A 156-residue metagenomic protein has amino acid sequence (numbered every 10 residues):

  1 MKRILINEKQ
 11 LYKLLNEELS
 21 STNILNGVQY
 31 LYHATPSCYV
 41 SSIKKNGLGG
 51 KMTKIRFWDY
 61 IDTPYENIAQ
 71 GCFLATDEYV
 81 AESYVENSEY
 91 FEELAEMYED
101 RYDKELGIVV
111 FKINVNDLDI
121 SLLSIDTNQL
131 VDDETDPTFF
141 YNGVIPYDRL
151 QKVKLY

Functional and structural regions predicted by a protein language model:
M1-L19: Protein-protein interaction and targeting regions used for scaffolding, dimerization, and localization
R3, V28-L31, V110: A residue-level signal for beta-strand positions that form part of recognition/binding surfaces within mature
N16-Q70: ADP-ribose/NAD+-binding catalytic cleft of ART/PARP-like enzymes
E17, E89-Y90: Intrinsically disordered, low-complexity segments used as extracellular stalks/linkers and nuclear/regulatory IDRs
I24, A34-P36, K45, G49-R56 (+2 more regions): Active-site and NAD+-binding cores of ADP-ribose-processing enzymes
P64-N87: Short, well-structured hydrophobic secondary-structure segments
